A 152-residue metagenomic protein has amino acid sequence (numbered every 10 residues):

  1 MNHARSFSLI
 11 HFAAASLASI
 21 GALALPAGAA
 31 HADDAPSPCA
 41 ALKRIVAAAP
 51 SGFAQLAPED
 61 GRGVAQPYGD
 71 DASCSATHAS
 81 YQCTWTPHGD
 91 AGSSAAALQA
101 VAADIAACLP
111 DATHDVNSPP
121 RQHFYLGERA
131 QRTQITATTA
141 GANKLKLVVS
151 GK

Functional and structural regions predicted by a protein language model:
N2-A4, P26-A79, S94-L98: N-terminal leader/targeting segments
N2-L17: Bacterial N-terminal signal peptides that target proteins for export
L17-A29: C-terminal segment of classical bacterial N-terminal signal peptides
Q55-Q66, D115-R129: Generic detector of solvent-exposed, compositionally biased contiguous segments
G69-R121: Long, charged/polar, surface-exposed segments that mediate recognition or autoinhibition
Y125-A142: Short, exposed beta-strand-loop hairpins at the edges of beta-sheets in extracellular/periplasmic proteins
A140-K152: Short, low-complexity, Pro/Ser/Thr/Gly-rich segments in the mature regions of secreted, periplasmic
